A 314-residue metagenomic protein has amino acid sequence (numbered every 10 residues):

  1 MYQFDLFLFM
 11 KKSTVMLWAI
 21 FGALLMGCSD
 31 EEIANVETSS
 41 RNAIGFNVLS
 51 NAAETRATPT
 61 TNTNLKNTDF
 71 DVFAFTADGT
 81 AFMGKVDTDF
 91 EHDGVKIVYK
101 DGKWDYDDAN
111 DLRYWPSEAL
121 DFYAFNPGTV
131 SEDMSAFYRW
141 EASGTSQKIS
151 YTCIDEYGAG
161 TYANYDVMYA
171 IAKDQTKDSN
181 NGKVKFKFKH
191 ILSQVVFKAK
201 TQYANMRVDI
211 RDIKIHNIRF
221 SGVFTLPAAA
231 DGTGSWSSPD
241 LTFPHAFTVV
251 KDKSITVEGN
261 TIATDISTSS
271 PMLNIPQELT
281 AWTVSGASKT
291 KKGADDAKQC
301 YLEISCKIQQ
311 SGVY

Functional and structural regions predicted by a protein language model:
F4-Y314: Sec-type signal peptide cleavage vicinity
